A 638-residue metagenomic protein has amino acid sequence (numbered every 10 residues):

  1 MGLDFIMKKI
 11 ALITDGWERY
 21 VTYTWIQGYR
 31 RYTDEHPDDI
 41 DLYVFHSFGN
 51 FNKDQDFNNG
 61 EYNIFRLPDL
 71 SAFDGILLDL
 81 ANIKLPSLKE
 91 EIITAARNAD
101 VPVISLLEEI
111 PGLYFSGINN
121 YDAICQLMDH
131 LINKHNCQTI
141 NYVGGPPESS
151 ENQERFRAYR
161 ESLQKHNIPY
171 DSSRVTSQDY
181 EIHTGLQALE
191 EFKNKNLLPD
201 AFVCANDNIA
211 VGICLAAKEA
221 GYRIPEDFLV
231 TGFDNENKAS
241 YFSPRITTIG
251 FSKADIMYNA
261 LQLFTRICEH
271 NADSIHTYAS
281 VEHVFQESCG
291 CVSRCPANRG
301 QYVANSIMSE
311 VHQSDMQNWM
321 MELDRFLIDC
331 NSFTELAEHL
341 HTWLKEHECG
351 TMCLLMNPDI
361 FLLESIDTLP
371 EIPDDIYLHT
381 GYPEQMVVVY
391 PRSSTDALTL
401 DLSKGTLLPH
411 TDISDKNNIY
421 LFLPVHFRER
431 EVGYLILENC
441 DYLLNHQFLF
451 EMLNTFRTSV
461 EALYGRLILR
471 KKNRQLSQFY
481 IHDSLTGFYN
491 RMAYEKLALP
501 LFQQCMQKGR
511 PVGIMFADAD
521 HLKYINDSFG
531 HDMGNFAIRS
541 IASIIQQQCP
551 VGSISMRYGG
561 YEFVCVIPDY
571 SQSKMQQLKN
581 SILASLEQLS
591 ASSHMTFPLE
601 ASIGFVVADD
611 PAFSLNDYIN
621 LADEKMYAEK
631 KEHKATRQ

Functional and structural regions predicted by a protein language model:
M1-Q55, N59-F326, C330: Bacterial carbohydrate/catabolite-sensing allosteric modules
R299, H531, Q576-L583, E587 (+2 more regions): Catalytic-core segments of nucleotide cyclases and related cyclic-nucleotide turnover enzymes
M316-M320, L327-D329, E431-L485, M492-Q503 (+1 more regions): Signal-transducing coiled-coil linker helices
D329-D374: Helix-loop-beta substructure at the N-terminus of cytosolic sensory domains that couple signal/ligand detection
P409-H426: A short, aliphatic-rich beta-strand micro-motif
V425-F427, Y442, A608: Sensor-regulatory modules in signal-transduction proteins
S477, N490-G513, D520-Q547, M556-G560 (+4 more regions): Conserved long alpha-helical elements within nucleotide-processing catalytic cores of c-di-GMP signaling and class III
I554-R557, F597: A short pre-motif secondary-structure segment
